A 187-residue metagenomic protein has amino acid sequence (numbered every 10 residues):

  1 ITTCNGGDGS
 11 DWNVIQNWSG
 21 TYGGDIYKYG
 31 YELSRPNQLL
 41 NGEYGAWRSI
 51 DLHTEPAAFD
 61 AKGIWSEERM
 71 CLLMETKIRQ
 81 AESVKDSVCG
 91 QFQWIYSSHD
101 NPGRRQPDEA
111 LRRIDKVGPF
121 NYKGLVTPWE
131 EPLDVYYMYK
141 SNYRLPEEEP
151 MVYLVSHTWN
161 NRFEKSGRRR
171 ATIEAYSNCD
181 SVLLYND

Functional and structural regions predicted by a protein language model:
I1-V135, Y139, M151-F163, R169 (+1 more regions): Substrate-binding/catalytic cleft of secreted carbohydrate-active enzymes, primarily glycoside hydrolases
V84-S87, L145-P146, Y185: Secondary-structure transition/capping motifs at alpha-helix termini and the adjoining loop/turn into the next element
N142-P150: Surface-exposed loop/turn and intrinsically disordered segments
R170-D187: Beta-strand-rich binding/interaction modules
